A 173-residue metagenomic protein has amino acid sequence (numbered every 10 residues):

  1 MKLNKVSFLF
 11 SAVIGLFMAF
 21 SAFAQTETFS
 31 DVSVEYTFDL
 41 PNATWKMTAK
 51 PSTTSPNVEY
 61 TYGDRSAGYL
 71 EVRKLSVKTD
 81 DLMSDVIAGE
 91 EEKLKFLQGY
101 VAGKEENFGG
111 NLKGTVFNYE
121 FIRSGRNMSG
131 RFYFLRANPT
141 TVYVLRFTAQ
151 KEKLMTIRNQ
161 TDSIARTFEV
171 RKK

Functional and structural regions predicted by a protein language model:
M1-S7: Positively charged n-region of N-terminal signal peptides that target proteins for export
L9-S21: Bacterial N-terminal signal peptides
Q25-S55: N-terminal "mature-domain start" segment
S30, T37-D39, N107, Y133 (+1 more regions): Generic structural detector for well-ordered beta-strands
E35, V77-S84, K151, M155-N159: Soluble non-cytosolic domains of exported or imported proteins
F38, S84, A88, E92 (+2 more regions): Solvent-exposed, polar/charged alpha-helical surfaces in well-ordered, non-transmembrane soluble domains, broadly
A43-K46, V142-K173: Surface-exposed amphipathic alpha-helical segments
A49-R131, L135-A137, T141-Y143: Conserved polar/disulfide-associated segments of primarily extracytoplasmic proteins
